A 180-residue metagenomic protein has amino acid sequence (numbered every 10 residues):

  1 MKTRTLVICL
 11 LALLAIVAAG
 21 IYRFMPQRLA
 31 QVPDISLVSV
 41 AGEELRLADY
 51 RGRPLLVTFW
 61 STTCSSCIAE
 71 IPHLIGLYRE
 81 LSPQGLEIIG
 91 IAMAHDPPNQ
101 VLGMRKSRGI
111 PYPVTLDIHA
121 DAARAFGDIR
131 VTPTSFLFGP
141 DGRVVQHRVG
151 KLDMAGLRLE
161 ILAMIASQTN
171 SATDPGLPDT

Functional and structural regions predicted by a protein language model:
M1-V38, G176-T180: N-terminal targeting signals for export/organelle localization
V32-P33, L55, T132-P133: Short loop/turn microsegments at loop-to-beta-strand junctions
P33-R51: Short extracytoplasmic/periplasmic juxtamembrane "stem" segments immediately C-terminal to an N-terminal membrane anchor
L47-S65, L74: Short active-site neighborhood of thiol/selenol oxidoreductases, capturing the structured segment around
I68-R108, I118-R124: Structural microenvironment flanking redox-active thiols in thiol-disulfide oxidoreductases
K106-P111, I118-L162: Thiol/disulfide oxidoreductase modules built on the thioredoxin-like
M164-D179: Short, low-complexity, Pro/Ser/Thr/Gly-rich segments in the mature regions of secreted, periplasmic
